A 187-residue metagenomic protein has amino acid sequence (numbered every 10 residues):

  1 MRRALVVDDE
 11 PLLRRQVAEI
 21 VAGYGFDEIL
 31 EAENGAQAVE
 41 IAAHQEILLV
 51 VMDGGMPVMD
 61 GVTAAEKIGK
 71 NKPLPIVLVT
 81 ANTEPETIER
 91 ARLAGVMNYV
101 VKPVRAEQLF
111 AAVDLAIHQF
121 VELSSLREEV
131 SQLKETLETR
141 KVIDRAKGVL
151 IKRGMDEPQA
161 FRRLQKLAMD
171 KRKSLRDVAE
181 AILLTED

Functional and structural regions predicted by a protein language model:
M1-L12, V17-V21, V50: Conserved acidic segment of CheY-like receiver
E31-E40, G61: Helix N-cap/capping motif at the beta->alpha junctions
Q45-M52: Active-site beta3 strand of CheY-like receiver
D53, T80: Active-site residues of response regulator receiver
M56: Receiver (REC) domain active-site loop signature in two-component systems and cognate sites in sensor histidine kinases
E86, V104-V113: C-terminal output helix
E122, E128-D187: C-terminal output/effector regions of signal-responsive regulators
